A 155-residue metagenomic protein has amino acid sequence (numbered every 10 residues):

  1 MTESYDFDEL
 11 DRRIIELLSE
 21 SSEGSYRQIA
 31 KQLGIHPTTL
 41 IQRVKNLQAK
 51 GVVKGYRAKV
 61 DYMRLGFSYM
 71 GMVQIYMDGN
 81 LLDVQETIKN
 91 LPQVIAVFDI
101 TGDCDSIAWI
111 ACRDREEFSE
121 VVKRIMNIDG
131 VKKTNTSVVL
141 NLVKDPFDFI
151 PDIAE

Functional and structural regions predicted by a protein language model:
M1-E155: A compositional/biophysical signature of low hydrophobicity enriched in polar/charged and small residues
